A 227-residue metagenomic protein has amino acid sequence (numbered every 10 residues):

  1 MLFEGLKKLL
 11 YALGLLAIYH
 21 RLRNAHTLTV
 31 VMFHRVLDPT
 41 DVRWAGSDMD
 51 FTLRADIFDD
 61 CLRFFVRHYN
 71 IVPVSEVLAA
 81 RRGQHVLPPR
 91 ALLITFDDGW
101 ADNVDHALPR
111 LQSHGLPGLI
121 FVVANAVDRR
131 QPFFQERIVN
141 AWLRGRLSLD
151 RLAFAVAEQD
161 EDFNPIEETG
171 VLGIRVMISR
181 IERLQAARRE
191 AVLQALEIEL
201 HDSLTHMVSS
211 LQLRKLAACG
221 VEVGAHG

Functional and structural regions predicted by a protein language model:
M1-G227: Catalytic alpha-helical scaffold of carbohydrate-active enzymes acting on polysaccharides/glycoconjugates
